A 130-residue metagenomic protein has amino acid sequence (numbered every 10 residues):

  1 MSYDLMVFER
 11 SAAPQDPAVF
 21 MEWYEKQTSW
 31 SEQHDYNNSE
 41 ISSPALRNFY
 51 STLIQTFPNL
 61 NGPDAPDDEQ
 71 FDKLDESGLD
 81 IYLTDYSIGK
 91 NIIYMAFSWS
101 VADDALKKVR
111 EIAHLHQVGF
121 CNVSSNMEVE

Functional and structural regions predicted by a protein language model:
M1-E130: Acidic (Asp/Glu-rich) sequence patches and key acidic residues that form negatively charged surfaces used
